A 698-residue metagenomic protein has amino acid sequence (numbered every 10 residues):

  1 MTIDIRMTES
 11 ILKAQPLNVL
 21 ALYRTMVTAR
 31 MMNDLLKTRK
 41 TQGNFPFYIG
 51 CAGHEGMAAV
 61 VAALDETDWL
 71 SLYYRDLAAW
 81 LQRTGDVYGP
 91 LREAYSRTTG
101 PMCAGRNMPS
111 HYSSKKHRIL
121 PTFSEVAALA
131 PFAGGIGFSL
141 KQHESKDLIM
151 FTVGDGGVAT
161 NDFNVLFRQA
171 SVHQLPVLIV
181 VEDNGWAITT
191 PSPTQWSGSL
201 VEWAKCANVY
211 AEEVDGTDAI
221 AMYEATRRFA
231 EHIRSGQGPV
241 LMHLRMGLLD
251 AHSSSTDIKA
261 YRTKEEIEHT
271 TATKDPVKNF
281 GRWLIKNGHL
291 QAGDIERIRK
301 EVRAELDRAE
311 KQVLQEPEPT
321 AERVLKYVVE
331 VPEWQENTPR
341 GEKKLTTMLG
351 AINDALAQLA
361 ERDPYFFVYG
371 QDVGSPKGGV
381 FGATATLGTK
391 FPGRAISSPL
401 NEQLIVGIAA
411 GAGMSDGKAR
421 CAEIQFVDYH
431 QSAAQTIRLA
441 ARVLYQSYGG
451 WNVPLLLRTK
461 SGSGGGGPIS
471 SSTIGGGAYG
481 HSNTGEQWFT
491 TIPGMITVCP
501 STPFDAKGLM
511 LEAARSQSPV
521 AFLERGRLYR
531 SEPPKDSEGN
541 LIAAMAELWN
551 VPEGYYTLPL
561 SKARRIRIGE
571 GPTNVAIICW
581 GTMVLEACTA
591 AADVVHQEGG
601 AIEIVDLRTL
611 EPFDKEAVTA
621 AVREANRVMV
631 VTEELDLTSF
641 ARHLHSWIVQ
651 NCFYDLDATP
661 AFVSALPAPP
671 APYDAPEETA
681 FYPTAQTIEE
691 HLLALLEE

Functional and structural regions predicted by a protein language model:
M1-M57, A63-L64, L244, D250-F391 (+4 more regions): Conserved acidic/glycine
M26, G53, G135, D155 (+19 more regions): Buried hydrophobic positions in well-ordered alpha/beta secondary-structure cores of metabolic enzymes
M31-D34, T38-H173, P191-N208, Y479-G480: Cofactor-binding active-site loop characterized by glycine-rich and histidine/acidic residues
T38-G43, P109-F123, K146-M150, G185 (+8 more regions): Glycine/charged-rich beta-loop-alpha catalytic/anionic-binding loops adjacent to active sites
I49-G50, S71-Y73, C103-A104, G134 (+11 more regions): General beta-strand structural signal in soluble alpha/beta enzymes
E55-A58, H117-G185, V214-H232, G374-W451 (+2 more regions): Thiamine diphosphate
V180-K311, T386, W451-V453, T459 (+3 more regions): Thiamine diphosphate
S463-V520, K535-L541: Internal gly/pro-rich beta-alpha loop/helix module that stabilizes soluble enzyme cofactors or their anionic handles
